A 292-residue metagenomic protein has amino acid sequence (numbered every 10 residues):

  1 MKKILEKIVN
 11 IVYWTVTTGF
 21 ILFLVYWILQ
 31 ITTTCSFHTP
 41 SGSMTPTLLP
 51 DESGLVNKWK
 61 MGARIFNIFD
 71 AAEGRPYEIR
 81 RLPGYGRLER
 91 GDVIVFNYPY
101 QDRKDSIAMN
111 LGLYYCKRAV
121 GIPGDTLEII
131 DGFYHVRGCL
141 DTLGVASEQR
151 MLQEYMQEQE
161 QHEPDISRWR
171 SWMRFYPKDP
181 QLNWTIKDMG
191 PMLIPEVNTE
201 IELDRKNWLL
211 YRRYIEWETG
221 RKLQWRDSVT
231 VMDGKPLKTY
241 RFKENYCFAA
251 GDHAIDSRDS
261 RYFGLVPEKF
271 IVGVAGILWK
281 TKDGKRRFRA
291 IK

Functional and structural regions predicted by a protein language model:
K2-V9, Y13, S43-K292: Soluble "head" domains of membrane/secretory-pathway proteins
N10-T32: Hydrophobic membrane-insertion alpha-helices, especially the h-region of bacterial N-terminal signal peptides
T34-F37: Juxtamembrane cytosolic face of transmembrane helices
